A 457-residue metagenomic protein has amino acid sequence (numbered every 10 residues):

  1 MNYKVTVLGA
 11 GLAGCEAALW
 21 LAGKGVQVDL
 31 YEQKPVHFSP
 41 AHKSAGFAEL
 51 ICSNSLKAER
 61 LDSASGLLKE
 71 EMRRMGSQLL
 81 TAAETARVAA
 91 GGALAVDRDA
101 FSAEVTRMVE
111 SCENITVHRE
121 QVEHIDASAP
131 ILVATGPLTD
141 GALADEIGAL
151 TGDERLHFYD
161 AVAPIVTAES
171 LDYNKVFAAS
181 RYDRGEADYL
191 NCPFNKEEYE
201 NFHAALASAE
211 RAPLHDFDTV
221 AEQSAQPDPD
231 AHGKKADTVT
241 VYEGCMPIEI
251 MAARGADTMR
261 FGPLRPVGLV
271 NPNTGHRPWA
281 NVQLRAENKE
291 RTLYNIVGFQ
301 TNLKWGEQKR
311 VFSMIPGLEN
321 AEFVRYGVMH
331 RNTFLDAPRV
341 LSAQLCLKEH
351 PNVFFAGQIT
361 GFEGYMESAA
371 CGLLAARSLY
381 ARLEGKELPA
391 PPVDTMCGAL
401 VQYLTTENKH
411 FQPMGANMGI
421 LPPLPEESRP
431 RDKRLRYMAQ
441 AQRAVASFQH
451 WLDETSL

Functional and structural regions predicted by a protein language model:
N2-A13: Beta1/beta-strand and adjacent pyrophosphate-binding region of the FAD-binding site in flavoprotein oxidoreductases
V5, V26-V28, I131, L156: Hydrophobic anchor at the start of a short beta-strand that flanks the dinucleotide cofactor-binding loop
L19-T81, V393-L404: N-terminal FAD cofactor-binding segment of flavoenzymes
E59-T106, E110: A conserved beta-strand/loop capping segment in the N-terminal third of enzymes that catalyze redox or closely related
S111-R285, E290, Y294-W305, K309-R310: Predominantly flavin-linked oxidoreductase catalytic cores and closely associated redox partners
I296-F362, A369-C371, P389-T406, F411-N417 (+1 more regions): A glycine-rich dinucleotide-binding beta-alpha-beta segment and adjacent secondary-structure elements that constitute
S368-A390: Internal hydrophobic alpha-helix adjacent to the cofactor/substrate pocket in enzyme cavities
M414-L457: C-terminal auxiliary extensions adjacent to catalytic cores
